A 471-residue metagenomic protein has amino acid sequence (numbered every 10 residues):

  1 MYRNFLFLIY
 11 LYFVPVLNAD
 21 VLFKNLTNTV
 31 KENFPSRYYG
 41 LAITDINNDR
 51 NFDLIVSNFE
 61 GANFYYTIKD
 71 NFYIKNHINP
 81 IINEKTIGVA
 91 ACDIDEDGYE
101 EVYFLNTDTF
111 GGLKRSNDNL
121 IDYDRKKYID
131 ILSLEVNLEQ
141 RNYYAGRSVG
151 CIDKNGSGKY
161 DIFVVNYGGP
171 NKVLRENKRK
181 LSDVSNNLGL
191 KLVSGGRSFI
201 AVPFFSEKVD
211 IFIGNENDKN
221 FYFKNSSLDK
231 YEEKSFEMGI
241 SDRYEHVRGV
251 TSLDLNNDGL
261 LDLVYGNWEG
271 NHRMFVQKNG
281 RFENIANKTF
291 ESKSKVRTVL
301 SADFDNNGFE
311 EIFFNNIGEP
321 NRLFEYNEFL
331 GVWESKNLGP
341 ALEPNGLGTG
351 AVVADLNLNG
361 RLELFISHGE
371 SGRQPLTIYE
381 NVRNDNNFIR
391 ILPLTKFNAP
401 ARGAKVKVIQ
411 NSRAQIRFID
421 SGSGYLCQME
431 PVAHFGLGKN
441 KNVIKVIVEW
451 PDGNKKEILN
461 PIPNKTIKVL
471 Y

Functional and structural regions predicted by a protein language model:
N4-V14: Sec-dependent N-terminal signal peptides
A19-S36, Y66-E84, L120-Y144, R175-S194 (+6 more regions): Blade-edge motifs of beta-propeller repeat domains
N28-E32, F282, L330-Y471: Gly/Ser/Thr/Pro-enriched helix-cap/hinge segments flanking short amphipathic alpha-helices
T29-G61: Beta-strand-rich domains and repeat architectures in extracellular enzymes and scaffolds, especially beta-propellers
Y38-N48, T86-E96, A145-G156, G196-F205 (+4 more regions): Beta-propeller blade termini
N51-N58, V102-N106, I162-N166, D210-N215 (+4 more regions): Hydrophobic beta-strand segments that make up the repeating blades of beta-propeller and related beta-repeat
E60-G61, G111-S116, N166-G169, N215-D218 (+3 more regions): Short, solvent-exposed loop/turn segments at conserved positions within beta-propeller repeat blades
P80-N142, G150, I162-F163: A generic tandem-repeat structural signature
